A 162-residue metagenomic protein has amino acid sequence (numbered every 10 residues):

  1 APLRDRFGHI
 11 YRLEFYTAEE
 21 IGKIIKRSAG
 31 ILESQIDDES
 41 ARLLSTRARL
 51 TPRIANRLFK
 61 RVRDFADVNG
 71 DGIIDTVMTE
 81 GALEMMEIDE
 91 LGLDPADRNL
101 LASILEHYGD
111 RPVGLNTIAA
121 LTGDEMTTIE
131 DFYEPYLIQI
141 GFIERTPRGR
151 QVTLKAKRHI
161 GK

Functional and structural regions predicted by a protein language model:
A1: Conserved Walker
R4, I10-M78, M86-L93: Conserved C-terminal "switch" segment of AAA+ ATPases
F7, I21, A55, L100 (+2 more regions): Residue-level signature of catalytic and energy-coupling elements of molecular machines, predominantly ATP/GTP-dependent
N69-V77, E87-A96, E130, G141-R148 (+1 more regions): AAA+ P-loop NTPase nucleotide-binding core of proteostasis motors
T79, L83-P112: Winged-helix-like regulatory helical subdomains adjacent to P-loop NTPase cores
I104-K162: Terminal-proximal interaction/regulatory segments of ATP-powered molecular machines
